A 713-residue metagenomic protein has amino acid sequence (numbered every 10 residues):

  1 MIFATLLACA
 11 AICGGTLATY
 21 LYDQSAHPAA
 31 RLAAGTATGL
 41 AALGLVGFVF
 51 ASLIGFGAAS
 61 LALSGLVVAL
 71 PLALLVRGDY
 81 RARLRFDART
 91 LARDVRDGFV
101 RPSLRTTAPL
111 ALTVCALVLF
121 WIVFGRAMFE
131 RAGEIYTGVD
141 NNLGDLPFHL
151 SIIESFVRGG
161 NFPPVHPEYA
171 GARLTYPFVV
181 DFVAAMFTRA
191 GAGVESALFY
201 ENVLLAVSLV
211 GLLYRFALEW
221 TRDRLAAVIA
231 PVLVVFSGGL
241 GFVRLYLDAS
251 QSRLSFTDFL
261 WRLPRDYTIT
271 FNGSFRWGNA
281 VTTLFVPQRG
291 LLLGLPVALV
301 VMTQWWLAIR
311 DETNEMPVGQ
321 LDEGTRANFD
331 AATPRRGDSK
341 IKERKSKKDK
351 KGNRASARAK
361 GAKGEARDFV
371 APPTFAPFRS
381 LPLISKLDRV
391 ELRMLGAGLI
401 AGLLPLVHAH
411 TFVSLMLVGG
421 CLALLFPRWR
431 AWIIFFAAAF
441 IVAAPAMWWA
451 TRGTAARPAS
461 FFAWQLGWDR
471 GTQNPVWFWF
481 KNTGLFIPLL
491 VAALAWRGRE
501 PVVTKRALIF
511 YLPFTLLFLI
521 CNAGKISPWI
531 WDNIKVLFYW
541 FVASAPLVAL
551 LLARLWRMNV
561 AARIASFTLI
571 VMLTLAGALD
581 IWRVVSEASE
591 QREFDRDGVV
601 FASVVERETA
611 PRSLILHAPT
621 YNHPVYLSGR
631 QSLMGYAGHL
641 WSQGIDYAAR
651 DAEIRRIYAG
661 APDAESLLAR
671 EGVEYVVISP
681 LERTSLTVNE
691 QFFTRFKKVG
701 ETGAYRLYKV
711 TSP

Functional and structural regions predicted by a protein language model:
M1-L104: Membrane-embedded, hydrophobic transmembrane alpha-helices
A51, T282-P287, R393-H408: Membrane-interface alpha helices of multi-pass inner-membrane proteins
D94, D311-Q320, G324, A366-D368 (+4 more regions): Membrane-interface helix-loop-helix junctions at transmembrane boundaries of multi-pass membrane enzymes, predominantly
A116-V297, E590-Q591: Active-site lumenal/periplasmic loops and adjacent helix-entry segments of GT-C-fold, multi-pass membrane
L119-F124, F236, L240, V407 (+6 more regions): Transmembrane alpha-helical segments
V203-A206, L291, V413-M416, W529-R557: Hydrophobic/aromatic-rich transmembrane helices and adjacent perimembrane loops
V300-D311, L417-A423, T483-R506, L551-R554: Hydrophobic, aromatic-rich transmembrane alpha-helices and their immediate juxtamembrane boundary segments
N559-P713: Extracytoplasmic
